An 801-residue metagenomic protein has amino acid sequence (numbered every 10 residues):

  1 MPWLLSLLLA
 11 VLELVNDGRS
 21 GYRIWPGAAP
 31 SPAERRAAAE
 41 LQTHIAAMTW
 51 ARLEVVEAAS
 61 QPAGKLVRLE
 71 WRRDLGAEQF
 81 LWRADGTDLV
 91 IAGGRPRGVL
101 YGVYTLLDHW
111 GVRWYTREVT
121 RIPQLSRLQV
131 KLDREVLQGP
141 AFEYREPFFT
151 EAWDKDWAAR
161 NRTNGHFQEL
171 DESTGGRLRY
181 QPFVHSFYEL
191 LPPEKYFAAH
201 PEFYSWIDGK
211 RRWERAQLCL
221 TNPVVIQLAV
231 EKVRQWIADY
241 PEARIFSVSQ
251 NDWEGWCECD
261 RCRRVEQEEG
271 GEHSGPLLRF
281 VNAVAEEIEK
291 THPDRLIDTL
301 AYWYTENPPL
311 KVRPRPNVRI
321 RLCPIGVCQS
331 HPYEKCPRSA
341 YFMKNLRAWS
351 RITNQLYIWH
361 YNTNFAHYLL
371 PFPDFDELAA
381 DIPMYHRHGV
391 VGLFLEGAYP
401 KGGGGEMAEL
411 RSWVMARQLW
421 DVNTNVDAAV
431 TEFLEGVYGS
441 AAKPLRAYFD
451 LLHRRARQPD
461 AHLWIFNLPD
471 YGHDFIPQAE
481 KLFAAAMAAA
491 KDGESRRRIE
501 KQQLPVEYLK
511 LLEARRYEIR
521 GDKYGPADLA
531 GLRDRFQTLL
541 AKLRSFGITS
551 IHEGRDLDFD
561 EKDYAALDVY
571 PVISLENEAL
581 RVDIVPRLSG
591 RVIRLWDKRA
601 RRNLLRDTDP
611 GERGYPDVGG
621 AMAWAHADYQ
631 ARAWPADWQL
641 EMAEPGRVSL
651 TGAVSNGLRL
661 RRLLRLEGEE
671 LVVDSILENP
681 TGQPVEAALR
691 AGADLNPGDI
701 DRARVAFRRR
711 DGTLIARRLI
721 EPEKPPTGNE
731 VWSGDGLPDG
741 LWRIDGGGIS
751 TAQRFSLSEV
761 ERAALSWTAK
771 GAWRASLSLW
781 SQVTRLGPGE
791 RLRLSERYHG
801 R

Functional and structural regions predicted by a protein language model:
S20, P32, A37-E40, H44 (+4 more regions): Feature activates predominantly on carbohydrate-active enzymes
R35, V572-R647: Acidic-aromatic substrate-binding/catalytic surfaces of carbohydrate-active enzymes
V224-Q227, Q235, A340-K443, A447: Structured mid-domain segments that build the active-site/substrate or prosthetic-cofactor binding neighborhood
E231, L296, S574-E578, A621-V673 (+4 more regions): Extended, loop-rich substrate-binding clefts of extracytoplasmic carbohydrate-active enzymes
V281-N307, L356-T363, L393-A398: Aromatic-lined carbohydrate-recognition surfaces of secreted/lumenal glycan-active proteins
G389, M415-Y570, R793-S795: Catalytic domains of carbohydrate-active enzymes that cleave complex glycans
L567-L580, R587-S589, D597-T608, R647-S655 (+3 more regions): Beta-strand-rich recognition/accessory modules
S589, R594-W596, L658, E667-I715: Acidic (Asp/Glu-rich), glycine- and aromatic
